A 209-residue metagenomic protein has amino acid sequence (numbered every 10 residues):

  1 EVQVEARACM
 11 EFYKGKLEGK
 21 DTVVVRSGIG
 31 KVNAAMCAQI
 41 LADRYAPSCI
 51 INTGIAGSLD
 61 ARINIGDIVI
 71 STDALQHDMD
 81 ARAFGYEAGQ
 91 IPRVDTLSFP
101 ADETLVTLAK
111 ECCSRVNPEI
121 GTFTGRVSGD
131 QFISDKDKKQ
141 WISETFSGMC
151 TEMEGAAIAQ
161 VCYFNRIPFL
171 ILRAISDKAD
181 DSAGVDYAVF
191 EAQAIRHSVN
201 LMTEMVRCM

Functional and structural regions predicted by a protein language model:
E1-Q39, Y45: N-terminal short beta-loop-beta anion/metal-coordinating cradle
V23-S27, G125-V127, L172: Active-site-proximal beta-strand elements of phosphoester/diester hydrolases
I40-R44, R62-I63, Q160-P168: Alpha-helix C-terminal capping segments
A46-I51: Proline-aspartate-enriched helix->loop->beta-strand connector
L59-F146: Mid-sequence, gly/pro-rich, charge-dense loop/helix-turn segments that line enzyme active sites
F132-K178, G184: A C-terminal functional module that forms or caps the active site or interfaces directly with catalytic machinery
A179-M209: His/Asp/Glu-rich mid-to-C-terminal helical/loop segments that flank catalytic regions of hydrolases
